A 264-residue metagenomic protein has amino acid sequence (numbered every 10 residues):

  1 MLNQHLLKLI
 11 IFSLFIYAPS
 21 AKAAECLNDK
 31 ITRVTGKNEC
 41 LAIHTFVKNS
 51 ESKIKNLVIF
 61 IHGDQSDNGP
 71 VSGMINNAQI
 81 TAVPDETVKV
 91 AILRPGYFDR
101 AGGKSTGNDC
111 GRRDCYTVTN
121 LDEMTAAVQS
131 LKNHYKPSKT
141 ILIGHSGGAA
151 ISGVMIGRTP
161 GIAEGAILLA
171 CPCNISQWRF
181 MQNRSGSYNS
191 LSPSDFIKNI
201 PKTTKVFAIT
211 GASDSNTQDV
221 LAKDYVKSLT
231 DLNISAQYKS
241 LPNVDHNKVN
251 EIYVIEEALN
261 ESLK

Functional and structural regions predicted by a protein language model:
A23-N49: N-terminal cap/lid segment of alpha/beta-hydrolase-fold proteins
C40-L41, F46-T87, A91: Short, surface-exposed "cap/lid" segments of acyl-processing enzymes
L93-Y116: Cap/lid segment of the alpha/beta-hydrolase catalytic domain
N108-H134: Alpha/beta-hydrolase active-site loop
I143-G148, S152: Gly/Ala-rich beta-loop-alpha elbow adjacent to hydrolase catalytic centers
G161-N174: A conserved short beta-strand
C171-Q237: The feature captures the conserved acid-bearing segment of alpha/beta-hydrolase catalytic domains
K223-V226, T230-K264: C-terminal catalytic histidine-bearing segment of alpha/beta-hydrolase fold enzymes
